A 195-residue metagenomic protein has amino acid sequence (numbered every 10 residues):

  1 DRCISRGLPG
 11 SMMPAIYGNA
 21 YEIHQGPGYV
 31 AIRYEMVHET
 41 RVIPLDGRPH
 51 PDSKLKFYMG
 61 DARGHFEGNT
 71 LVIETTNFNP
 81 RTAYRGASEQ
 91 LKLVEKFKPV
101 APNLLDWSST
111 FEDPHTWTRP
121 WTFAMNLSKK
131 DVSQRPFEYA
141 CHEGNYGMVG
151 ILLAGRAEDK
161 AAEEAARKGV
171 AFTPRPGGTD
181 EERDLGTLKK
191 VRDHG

Functional and structural regions predicted by a protein language model:
D1-G195: PEST-like low-complexity, intrinsically disordered acidic/proline/serine-rich tracts that flank trafficking/processing
